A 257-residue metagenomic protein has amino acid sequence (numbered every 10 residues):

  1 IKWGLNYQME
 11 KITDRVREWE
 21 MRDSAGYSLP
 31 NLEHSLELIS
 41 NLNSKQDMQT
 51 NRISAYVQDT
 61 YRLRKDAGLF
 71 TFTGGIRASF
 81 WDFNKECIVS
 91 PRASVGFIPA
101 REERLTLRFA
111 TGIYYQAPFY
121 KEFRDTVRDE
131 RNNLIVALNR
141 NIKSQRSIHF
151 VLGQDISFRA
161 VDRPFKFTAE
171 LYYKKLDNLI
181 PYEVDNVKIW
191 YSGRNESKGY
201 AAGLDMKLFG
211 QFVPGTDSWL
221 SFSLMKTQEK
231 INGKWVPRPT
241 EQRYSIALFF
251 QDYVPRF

Functional and structural regions predicted by a protein language model:
I1, A55-Y61, A93-F97, L152-I156 (+3 more regions): Residues on the lipid-exposed face of transmembrane beta-strands in outer-membrane beta-barrel proteins
I1-N84, T168-L171, W219: Face-selective signature of the C-terminal outer-membrane beta-barrel domain
Y7-T13, I76-D82, F97, T111-A117 (+5 more regions): Transmembrane beta-strands of outer-membrane beta-barrel pores
R15-N41, V127-L138, P181-E196: Surface-exposed loop/turn segments flanking beta-strands in extracellular/periplasmic regions
T50-Y56, I88-R92, T106, A137 (+5 more regions): Transmembrane beta-barrel architecture of outer-membrane proteins
K65-D66, Y172-K175, R194-F257: Gram-negative outer-membrane beta-barrel transporters
D66-F72, E102-L107, A160-F167, G215-S218 (+1 more regions): Repeated loop/turn-to-beta-strand initiation elements of outer-membrane beta-barrel proteins
N141-Y200: Membrane-embedded beta-barrel scaffold of Gram-negative outer-membrane proteins
